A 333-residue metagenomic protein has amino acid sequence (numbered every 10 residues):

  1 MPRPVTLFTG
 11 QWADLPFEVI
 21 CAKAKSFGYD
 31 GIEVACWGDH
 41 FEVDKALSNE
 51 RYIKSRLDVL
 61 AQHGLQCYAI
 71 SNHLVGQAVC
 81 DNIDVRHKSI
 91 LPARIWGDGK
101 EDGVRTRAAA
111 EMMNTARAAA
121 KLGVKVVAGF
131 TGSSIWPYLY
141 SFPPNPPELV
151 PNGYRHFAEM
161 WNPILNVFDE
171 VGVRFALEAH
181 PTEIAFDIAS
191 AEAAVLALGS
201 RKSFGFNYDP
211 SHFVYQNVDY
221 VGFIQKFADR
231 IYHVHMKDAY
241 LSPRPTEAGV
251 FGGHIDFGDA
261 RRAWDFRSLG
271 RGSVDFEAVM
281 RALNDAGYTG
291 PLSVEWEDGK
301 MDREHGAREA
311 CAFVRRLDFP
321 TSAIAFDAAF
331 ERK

Functional and structural regions predicted by a protein language model:
R3-V5, V19, G31, I70 (+2 more regions): Acidic/histidine-rich catalytic cores of soluble enzymes
L7, A24, I32, L60 (+11 more regions): Conserved, mostly hydrophobic/aromatic
F8-W12, A35-D39, N72-V75, G132-S134 (+4 more regions): Active-site beta-loop-alpha junctions enriched in small/polar residues
A13-A24, R107-R117, Y215-I224, F276-A278: Short, acidic/polar
E18-G38, L122-G123: Catalytic domains of carbohydrate-active enzymes, especially glycoside hydrolases
K23, Q62, V79-F206, E304 (+2 more regions): Active-site acidic/histidine proton-transfer and metal-coordination neighborhood in alpha/beta enzyme cores
A35-L57, T131-Y138: Glycine-rich, proline-tolerant flexible connector loops at the mouths of alpha/beta enzymes
R303-A323, F330: C-terminal helical cap(s) of enzyme catalytic domains, especially alpha/beta-barrels
